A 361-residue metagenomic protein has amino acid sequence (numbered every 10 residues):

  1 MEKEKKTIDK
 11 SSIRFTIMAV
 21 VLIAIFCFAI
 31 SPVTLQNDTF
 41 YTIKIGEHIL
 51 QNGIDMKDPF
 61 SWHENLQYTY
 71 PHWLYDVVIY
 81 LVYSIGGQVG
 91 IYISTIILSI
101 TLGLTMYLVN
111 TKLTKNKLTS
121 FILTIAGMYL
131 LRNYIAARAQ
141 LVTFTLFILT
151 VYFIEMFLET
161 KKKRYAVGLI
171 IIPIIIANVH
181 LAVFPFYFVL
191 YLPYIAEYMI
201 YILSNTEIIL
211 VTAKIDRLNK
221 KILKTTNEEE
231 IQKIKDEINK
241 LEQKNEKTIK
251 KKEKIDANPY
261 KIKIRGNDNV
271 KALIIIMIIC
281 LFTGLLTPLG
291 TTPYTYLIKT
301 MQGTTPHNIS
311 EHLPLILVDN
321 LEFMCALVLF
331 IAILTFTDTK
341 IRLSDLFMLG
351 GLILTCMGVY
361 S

Functional and structural regions predicted by a protein language model:
T34, D38, L50-N52, E64 (+1 more regions): Transmembrane catalytic cores of multi-pass membrane glycosyltransferases and polysaccharide-assembly enzymes
N65-V89, I93, I97: Short hydrophobic/aromatic helix or loop-helix immediately within or flanking a transmembrane segment in polytopic
I93-L113: Transmembrane-helix motifs of polytopic, lipid-linked glycan transferases
T105, L130, V142-T160, Y191-L203: Specific aromatic-rich, kink-prone transmembrane helix
M106-Y129: Transmembrane-helix signature of polytopic, membrane-embedded enzymes that assemble or transfer cell-envelope glycans
G127-L131, A166-L181, F282, G350-G358: Membrane-interface alpha helices of multi-pass inner-membrane proteins
Y134-V142: Short acidic/glycine- and proline-prone juxtamembrane loop motifs at membrane-interface regions of multi-pass membrane
M156-I174, K271-I275, L343-G350: Short hydrophobic alpha-helices at membrane interfaces in multi-pass membrane enzymes
